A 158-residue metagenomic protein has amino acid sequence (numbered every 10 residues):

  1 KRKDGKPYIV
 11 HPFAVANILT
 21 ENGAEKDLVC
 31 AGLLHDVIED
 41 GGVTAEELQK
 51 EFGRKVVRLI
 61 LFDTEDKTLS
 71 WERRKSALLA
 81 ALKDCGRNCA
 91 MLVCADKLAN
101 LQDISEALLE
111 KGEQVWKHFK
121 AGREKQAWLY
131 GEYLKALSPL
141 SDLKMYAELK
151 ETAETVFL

Functional and structural regions predicted by a protein language model:
K1-L158: Active-site helical microenvironments for divalent-metal-assisted chemistry
